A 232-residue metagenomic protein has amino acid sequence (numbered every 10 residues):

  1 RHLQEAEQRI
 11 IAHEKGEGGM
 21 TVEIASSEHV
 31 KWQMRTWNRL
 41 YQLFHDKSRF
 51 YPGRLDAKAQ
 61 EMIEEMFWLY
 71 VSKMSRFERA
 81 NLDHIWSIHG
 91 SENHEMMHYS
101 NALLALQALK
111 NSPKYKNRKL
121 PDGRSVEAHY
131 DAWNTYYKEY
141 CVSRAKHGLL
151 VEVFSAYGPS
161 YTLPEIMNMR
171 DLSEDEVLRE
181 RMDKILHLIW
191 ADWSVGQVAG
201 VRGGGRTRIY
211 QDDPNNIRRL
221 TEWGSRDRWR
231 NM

Functional and structural regions predicted by a protein language model:
R1-S173: Aromatic-lined, polymer-binding surfaces characteristic of secreted/periplasmic polysaccharide-degrading enzymes
E174-M232: Extended polysaccharide-engagement surfaces of secreted carbohydrate-active enzymes
